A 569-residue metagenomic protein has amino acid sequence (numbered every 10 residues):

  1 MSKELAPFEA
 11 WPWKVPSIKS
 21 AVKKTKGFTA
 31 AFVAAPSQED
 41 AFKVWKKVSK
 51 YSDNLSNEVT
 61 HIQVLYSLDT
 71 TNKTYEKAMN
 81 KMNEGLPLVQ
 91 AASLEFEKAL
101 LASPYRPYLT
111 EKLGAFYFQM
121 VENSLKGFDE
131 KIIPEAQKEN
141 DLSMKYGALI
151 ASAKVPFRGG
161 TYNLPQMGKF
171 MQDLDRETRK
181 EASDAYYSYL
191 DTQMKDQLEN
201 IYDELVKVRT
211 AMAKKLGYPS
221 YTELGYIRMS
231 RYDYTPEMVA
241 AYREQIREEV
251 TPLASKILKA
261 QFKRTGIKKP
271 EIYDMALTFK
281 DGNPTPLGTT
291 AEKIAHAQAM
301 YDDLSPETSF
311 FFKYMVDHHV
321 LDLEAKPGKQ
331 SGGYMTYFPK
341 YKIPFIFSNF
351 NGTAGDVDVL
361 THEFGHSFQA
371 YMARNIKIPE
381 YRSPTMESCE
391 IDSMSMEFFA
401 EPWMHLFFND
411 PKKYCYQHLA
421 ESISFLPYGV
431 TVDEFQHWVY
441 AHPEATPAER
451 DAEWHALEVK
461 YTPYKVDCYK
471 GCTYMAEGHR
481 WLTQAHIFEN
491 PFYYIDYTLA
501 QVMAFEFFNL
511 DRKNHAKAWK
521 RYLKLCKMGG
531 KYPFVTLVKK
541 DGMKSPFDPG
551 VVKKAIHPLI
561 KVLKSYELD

Functional and structural regions predicted by a protein language model:
M1-N283, L568: A well-structured
Q119, L360, F368, S395 (+5 more regions): C-terminal, non-catalytic "cap/extension" segments appended to globular domains
R243-L258, P286-K313: Zn2+-dependent metallopeptidase catalytic core
R247-E249, A373, P384-K413, H418-L419 (+2 more regions): Post-HExxH zinc-binding segment in Zn-dependent metallohydrolases
T285-T290, Y341-T361: Short pre-active-site segment immediately N-terminal to the catalytic Zn-binding motif
P286-G288, L321-I343: Catalytic zinc-binding patch centered on the HExxH motif and its immediate surroundings that defines zinc-dependent
F345-N349, I376-M386, Y414-E421, Y440 (+1 more regions): Short beta-alpha connecting loops at secondary-structure transitions that line or flank enzyme active sites
V359, G365-P379, F399: Catalytic Zn2+-binding segment of zinc metalloproteases
